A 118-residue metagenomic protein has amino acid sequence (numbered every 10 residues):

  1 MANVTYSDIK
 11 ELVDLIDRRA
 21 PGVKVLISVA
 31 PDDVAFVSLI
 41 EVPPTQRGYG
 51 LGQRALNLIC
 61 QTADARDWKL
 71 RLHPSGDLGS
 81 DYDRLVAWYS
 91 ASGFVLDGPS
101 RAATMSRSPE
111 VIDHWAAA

Functional and structural regions predicted by a protein language model:
M1-S38: Acetyl-CoA-dependent GNAT
T5-K10, I16, S92, A102-M105 (+2 more regions): Extracellular, modular beta-sheet/disulfide-rich ectodomains of secreted and cell-surface proteins
I16-V23, S75-D77, R107, I112-H114: Extended, composition-driven regions rather than compact fold-specific motifs
D32-P44, R71-H73: Conserved acetyl-CoA binding element of GNAT-fold acetyltransferases
V42, G48-Q61, A87: Conserved acetyl-CoA-binding loop-helix of GNAT-fold acetyltransferases
A63-L78: Conserved GNAT acetyl-CoA-binding A-motif
R71, Y82, G98-A118: C-terminal "cap" of GNAT-fold acetyltransferases
G76-P99: Conserved active-site alpha-helix within GNAT-family acetyltransferase domains
